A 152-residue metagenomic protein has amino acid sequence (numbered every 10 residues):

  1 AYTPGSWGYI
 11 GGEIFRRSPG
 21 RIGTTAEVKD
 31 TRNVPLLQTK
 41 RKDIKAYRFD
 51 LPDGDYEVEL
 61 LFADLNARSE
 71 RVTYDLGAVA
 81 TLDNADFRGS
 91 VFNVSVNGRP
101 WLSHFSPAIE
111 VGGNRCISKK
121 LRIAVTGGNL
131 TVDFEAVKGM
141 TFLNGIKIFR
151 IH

Functional and structural regions predicted by a protein language model:
A1-H152: Compositionally biased, intrinsically disordered or flexible polar/acidic segments
